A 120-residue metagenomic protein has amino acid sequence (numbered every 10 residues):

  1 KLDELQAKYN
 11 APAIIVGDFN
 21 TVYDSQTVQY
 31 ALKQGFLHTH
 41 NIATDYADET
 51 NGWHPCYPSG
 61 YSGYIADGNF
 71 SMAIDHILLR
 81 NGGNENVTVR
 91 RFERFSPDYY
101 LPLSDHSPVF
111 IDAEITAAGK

Functional and structural regions predicted by a protein language model:
D3-A13, F19-K120: Metal-dependent phosphoester-hydrolase catalytic domains
